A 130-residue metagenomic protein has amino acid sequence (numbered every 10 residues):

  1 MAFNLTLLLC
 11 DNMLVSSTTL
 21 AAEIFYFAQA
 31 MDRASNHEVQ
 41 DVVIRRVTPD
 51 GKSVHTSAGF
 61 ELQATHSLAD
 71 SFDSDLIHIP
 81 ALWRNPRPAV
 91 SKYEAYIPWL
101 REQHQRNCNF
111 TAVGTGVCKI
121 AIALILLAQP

Functional and structural regions predicted by a protein language model:
M1-F110, K119-I125: Extended, subdomain-level signal for the structured scaffold at the beginning of enzyme domains
G114-G116: Catalytic nucleophile serine of serine hydrolases, specifically the conserved "nucleophile elbow" pentapeptide
L126-P130: A short alpha->loop->secondary-structure connector
